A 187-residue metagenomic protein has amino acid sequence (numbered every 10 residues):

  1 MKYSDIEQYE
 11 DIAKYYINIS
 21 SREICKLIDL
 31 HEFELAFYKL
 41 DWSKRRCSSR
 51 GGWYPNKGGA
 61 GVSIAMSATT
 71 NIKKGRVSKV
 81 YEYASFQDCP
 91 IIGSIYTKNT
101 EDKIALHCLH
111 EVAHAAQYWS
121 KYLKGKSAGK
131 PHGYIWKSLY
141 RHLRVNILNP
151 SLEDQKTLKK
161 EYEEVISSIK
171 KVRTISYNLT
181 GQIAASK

Functional and structural regions predicted by a protein language model:
K2-D102, W119-K187: Metalloprotease/metallohydrolase-associated module, dominated by Zn2+-dependent proteases
L106-W119: Active-site recognition of the HExxH zinc-binding catalytic motif
